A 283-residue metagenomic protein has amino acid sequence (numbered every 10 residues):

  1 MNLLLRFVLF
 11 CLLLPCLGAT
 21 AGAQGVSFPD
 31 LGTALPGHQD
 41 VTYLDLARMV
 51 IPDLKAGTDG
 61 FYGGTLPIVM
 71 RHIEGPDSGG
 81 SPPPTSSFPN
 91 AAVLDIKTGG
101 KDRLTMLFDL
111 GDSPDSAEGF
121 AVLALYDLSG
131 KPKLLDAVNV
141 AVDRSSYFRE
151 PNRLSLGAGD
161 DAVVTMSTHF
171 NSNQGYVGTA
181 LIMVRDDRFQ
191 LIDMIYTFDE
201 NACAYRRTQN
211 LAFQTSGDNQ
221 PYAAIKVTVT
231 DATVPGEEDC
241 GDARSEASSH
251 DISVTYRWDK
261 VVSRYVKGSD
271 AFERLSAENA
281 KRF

Functional and structural regions predicted by a protein language model:
M1-L9: Bacterial N-terminal signal peptides that target proteins for export
V8-G18: Bacterial N-terminal signal peptides
G22-G75, N171, Y176-F283: Acidic, small-residue rich beta-repeat scaffolds with periodic aromatic anchors
M70-N90, V140-P151, E200-R207, E278-N279: Repeat-based blade/solenoid architectures
P89-G100, R149-G159, A212-N219: Structural signature of eukaryotic scaffold interfaces centered on beta-propeller domains
D102-L110, D160-T168, P221-V229: Short beta-strand elements that form the blades of beta-propeller/WD-repeat-like and other beta-sheet-rich scaffold
D102-L156: A glycine-rich, hydrophobic loop/mini-helix early in the fold
V138-D187, D193-F198: Eukaryote-skewed repeat-based solenoidal scaffolds used as protein-protein interaction platforms, primarily
